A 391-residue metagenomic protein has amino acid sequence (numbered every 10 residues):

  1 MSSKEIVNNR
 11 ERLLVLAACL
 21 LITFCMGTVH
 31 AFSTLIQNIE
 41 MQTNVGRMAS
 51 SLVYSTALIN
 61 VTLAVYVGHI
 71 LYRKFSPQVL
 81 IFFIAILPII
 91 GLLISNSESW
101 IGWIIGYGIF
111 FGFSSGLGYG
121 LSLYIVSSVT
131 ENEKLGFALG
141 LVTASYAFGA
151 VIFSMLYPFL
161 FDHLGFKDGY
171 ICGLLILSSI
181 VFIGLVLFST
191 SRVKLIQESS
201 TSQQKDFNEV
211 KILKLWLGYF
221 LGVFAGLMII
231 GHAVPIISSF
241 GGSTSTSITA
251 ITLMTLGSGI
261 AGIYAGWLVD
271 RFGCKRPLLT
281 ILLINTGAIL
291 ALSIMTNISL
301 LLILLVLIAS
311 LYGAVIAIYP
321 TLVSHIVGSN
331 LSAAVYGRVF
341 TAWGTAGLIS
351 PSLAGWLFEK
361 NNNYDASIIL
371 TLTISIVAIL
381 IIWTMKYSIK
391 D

Functional and structural regions predicted by a protein language model:
F32-I36, V210-A265: Extracytoplasmic gate region of multi-pass secondary transporters
A64-S76, G262-G273, F358-E359: Helix-to-loop junctions at the C-terminal end of transmembrane segments in multipass secondary transporters
I86-S99, I284-T296: C-terminal ends and interior cores of transmembrane alpha-helices in multi-pass membrane transporters/permeases
G102-L117, L300-A314: Hydrophobic core of transmembrane alpha-helices in multi-pass small-molecule transporters, especially MFS/SLC-type
L117-T130, A314-V327: Intracellular juxtamembrane helix-capping segments at the cytosolic ends of symmetry-related transmembrane helices
V142-R192: Helix-loop-helix hairpin linking two adjacent transmembrane segments in secondary transporters
M254-S258, V269-L322: C-terminal transmembrane helical hairpin of 12-TM major facilitator-type secondary transporters
V327-N361: A late C-terminal transmembrane helix in Major Facilitator Superfamily
